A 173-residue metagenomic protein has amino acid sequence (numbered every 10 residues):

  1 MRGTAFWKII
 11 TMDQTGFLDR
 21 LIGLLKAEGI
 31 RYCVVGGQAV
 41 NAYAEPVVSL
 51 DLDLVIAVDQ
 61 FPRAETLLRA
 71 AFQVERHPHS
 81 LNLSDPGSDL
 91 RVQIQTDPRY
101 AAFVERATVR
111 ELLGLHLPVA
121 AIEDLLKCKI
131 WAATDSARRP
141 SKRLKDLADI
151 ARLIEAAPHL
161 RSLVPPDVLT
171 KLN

Functional and structural regions predicted by a protein language model:
M1-N173: Compositionally biased terminal segments of proteins
